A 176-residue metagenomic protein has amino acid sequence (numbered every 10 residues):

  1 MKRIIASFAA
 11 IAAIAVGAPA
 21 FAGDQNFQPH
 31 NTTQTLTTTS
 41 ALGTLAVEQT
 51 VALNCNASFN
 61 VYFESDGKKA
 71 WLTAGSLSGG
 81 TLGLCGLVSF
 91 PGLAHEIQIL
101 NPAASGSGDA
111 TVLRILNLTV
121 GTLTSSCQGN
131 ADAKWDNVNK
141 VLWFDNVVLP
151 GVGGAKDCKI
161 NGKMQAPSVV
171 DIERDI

Functional and structural regions predicted by a protein language model:
M1-F21: Gram-negative bacterial Sec-dependent N-terminal signal peptides
A13, A22, L42, G86 (+1 more regions): Extended interaction regions within the primary functional domain
A18-G79, G153-I176: N-terminal segment immediately downstream of the Sec signal-peptide cleavage site in secreted/extracellular proteins
T35-T44, L113-I115, L142-N146: Short, hydrophobic/proline-enriched secondary-structure or compact coil segments at domain edges
N54-A133: Predominantly extracellular/secreted and cell-surface proteins with exposed, flexible low-complexity segments
T119-I176: A charged, solvent-exposed segment within the mature domains of Sec-exported extracytoplasmic proteins
